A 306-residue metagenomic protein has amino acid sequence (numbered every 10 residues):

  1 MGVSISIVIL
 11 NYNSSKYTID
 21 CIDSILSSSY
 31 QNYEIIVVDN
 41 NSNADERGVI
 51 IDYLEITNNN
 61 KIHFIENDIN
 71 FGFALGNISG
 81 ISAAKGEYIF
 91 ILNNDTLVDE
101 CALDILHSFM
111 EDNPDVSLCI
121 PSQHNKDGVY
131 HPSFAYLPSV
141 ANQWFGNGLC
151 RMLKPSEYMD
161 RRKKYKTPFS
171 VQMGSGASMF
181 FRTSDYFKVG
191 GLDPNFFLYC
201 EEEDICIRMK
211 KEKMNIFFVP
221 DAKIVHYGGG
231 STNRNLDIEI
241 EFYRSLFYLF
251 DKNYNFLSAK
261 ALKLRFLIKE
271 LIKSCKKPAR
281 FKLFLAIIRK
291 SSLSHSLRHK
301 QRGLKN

Functional and structural regions predicted by a protein language model:
D23-N32: Short, acidic, metal-binding catalytic loop of nucleotide-sugar glycosyltransferases
Y33-N41, H63-N67: Short beta-strand/loop segment that forms part of the nucleotide-sugar
E66-A84: Glycine-rich, basic loop-to-helix element that forms the pyrophosphate-binding segment of sugar-nucleotide handling
I89: Short aromatic/hydrophobic "clamp" motif used to bind/position activated sugar donors
E100-S133: Conserved donor NDP-sugar-binding/catalytic core segment of glycosyltransferases
P138-V171: Short, flexible, basic/aromatic active-site loop/helix in glycosyltransferases
K166, S170-G191, N195-K223: A short, conserved alpha-helix in the catalytic core of glycosyltransferases
D237-D251, F256-N306: Non-catalytic, C-terminal membrane-associated alpha-helical segments of glycosyltransferases
